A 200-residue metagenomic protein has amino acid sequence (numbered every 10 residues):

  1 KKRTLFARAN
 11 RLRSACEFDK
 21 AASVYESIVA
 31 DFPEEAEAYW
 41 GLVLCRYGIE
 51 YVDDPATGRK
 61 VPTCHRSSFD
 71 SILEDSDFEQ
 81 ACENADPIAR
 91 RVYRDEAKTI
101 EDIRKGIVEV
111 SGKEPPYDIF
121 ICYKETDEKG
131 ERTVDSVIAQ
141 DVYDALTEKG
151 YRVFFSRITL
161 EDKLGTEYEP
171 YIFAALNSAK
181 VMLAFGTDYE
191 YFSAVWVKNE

Functional and structural regions predicted by a protein language model:
K2, A36-E37: Helix-start (N-cap) detector for alpha-helical repeat units in TPR-like alpha-solenoids, especially tetratricopeptide
R3-S27, D31: Alpha-helical segment of the N-proximal tetratricopeptide repeat
N10, V29, V43-D54: Short coil/turn linking the two alpha-helices of tandem helical-hairpin repeats
F18, K98-A184: Conserved N-terminal substructure of TIR/SEFIR domains
E37-G41, A56-T57: Alpha-solenoid helical repeat scaffolds
E161-G165, G186-E200: Conserved TIR/SEFIR loop-to-helix hotspot centered on a Trp-containing motif with a nearby acidic residue
